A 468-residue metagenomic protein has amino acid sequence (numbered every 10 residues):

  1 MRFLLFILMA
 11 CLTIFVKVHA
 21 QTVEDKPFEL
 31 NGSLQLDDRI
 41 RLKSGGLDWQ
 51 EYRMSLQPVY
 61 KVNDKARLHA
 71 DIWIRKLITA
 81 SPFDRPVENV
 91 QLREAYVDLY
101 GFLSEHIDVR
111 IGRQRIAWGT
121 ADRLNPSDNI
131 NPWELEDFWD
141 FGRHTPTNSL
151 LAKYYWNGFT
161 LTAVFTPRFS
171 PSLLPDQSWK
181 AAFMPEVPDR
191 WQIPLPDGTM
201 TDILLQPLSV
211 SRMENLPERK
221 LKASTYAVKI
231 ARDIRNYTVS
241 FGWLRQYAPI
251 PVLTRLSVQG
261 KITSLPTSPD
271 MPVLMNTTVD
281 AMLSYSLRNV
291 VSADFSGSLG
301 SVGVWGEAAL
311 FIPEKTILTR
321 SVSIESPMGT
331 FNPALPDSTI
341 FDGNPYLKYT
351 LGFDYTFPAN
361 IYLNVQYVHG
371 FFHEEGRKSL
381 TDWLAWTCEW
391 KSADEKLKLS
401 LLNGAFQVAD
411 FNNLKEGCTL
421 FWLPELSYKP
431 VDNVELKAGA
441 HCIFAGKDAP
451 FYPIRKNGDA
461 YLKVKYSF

Functional and structural regions predicted by a protein language model:
Q21-L42, A70, L399: Transmembrane beta-strand segments of Gram-negative outer membrane beta-barrel proteins
F28, D64-L68, E105-V109, G158-L161 (+5 more regions): Repeated loop/turn-to-beta-strand initiation elements of outer-membrane beta-barrel proteins
G32-L34, A70, V109-I111, A152 (+10 more regions): Membrane-embedded beta-strand positions of outer-membrane beta-barrel proteins
L36-L42, I74-I78, R113-A117, W156-G158 (+10 more regions): Transmembrane beta-strands of outer-membrane beta-barrel pores
V59-A182, R235, H441, A445: Outer membrane beta-barrel
W179-V210, P251-M282, T316-F341, N412-L414 (+1 more regions): Solvent-exposed loop segments that connect transmembrane elements
S296-A409: Detector for outer-membrane/organellar transmembrane beta-barrel domains, recognizing the amphipathic beta-strand
R455-F468: Outer-membrane beta-barrel "beta-signal"
